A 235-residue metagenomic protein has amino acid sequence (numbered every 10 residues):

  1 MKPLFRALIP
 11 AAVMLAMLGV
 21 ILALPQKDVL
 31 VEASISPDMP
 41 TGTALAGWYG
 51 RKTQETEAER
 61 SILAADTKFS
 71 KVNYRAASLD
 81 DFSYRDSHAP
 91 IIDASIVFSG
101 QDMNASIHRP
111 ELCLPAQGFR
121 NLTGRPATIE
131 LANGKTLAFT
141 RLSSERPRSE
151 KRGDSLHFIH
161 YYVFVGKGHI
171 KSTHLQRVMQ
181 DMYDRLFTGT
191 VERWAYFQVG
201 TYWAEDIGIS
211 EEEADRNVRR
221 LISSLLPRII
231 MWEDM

Functional and structural regions predicted by a protein language model:
L4-G19, A127-M235: A short, solvent-exposed beta-edge/loop patch
G19-Q26: Alpha-helical transmembrane segments of multi-pass membrane proteins
Q26-L45: Alpha-helical transmembrane signal-anchor/signal-peptide segments
T41-L45, P115-Q117, R193: Generic detector of short, well-ordered, non-transmembrane alpha-helical segments enriched in hydrophobic residues
G47-Y49: Short conserved aromatic/hydrophobic patches within beta-strands of well-structured domains
K52, E57-R185: Short, solvent-exposed recognition patches
